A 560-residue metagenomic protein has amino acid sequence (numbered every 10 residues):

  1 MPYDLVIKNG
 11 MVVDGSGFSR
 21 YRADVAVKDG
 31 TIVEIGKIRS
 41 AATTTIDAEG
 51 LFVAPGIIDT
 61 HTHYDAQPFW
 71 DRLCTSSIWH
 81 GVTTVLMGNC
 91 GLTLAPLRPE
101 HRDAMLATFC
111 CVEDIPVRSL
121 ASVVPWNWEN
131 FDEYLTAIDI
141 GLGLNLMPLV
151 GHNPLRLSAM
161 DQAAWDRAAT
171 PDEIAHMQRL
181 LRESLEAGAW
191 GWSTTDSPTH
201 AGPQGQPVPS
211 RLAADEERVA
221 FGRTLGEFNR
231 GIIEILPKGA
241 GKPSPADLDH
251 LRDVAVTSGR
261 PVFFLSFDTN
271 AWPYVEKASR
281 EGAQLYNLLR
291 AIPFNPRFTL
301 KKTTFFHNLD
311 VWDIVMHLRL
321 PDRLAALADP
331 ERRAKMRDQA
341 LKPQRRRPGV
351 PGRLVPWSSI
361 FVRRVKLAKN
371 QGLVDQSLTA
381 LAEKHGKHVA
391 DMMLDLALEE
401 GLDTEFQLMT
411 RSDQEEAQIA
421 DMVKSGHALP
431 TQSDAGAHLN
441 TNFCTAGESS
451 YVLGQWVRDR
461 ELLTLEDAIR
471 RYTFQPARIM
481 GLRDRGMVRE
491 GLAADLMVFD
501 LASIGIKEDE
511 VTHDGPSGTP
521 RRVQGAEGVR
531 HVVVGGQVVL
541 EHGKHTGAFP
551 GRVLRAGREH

Functional and structural regions predicted by a protein language model:
P2-G56, D509: Histidine-rich, glycine-flanked metal-binding segment
G10, G30, G50, H61 (+11 more regions): Divalent metal-coordination and catalytic microenvironments
V12-D24, E405-D413, I419, L465-I469 (+1 more regions): Acidic, glycine-enriched loop/beta-strand segments at the rims of small-molecule binding/catalytic pockets
F52-S76: Di-metal (Zn2+ and/or Mg2+/Mn2+) metal-binding site signature of metallo-dependent hydrolases with the MBL/beta-CASP
W70-G191, E227: Divalent-metal coordination cores built from histidine and acidic residues
Y134, I138, L142-G143, L149-R156 (+6 more regions): Active-site neighborhoods of metal-dependent hydrolases
D421-A428, D434-A437, M497-K544, A548-R552: C-terminal cap of metal-dependent C-N hydrolases
